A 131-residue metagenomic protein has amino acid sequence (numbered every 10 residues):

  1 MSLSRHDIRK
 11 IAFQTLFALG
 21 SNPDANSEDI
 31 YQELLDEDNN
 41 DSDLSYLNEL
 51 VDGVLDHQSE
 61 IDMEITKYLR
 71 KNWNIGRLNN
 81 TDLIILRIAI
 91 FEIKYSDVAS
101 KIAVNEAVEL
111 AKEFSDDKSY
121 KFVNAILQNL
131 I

Functional and structural regions predicted by a protein language model:
M1-Y120, N124-I131: N-terminal interaction/assembly modules
